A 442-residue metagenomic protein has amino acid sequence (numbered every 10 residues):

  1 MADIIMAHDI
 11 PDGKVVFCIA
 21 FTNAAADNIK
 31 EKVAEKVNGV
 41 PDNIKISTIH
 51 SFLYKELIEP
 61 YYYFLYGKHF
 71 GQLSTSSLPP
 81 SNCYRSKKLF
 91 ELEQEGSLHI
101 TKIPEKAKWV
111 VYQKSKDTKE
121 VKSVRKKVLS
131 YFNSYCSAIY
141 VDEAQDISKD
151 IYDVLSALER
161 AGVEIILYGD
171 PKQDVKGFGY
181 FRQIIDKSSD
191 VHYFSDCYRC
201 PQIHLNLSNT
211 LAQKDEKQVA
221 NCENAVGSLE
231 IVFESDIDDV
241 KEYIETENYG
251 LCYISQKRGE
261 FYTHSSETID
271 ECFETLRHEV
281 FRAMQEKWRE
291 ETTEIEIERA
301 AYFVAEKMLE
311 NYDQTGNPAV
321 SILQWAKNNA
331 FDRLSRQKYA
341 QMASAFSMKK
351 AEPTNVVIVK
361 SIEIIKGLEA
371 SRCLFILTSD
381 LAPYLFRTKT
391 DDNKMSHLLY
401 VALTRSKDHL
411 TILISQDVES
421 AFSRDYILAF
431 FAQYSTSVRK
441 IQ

Functional and structural regions predicted by a protein language model:
M1-Q442: The feature marks helicase ATPase cores and/or their adjacent C-terminal helical subdomains in SF1/SF2/AAA+ helicases
